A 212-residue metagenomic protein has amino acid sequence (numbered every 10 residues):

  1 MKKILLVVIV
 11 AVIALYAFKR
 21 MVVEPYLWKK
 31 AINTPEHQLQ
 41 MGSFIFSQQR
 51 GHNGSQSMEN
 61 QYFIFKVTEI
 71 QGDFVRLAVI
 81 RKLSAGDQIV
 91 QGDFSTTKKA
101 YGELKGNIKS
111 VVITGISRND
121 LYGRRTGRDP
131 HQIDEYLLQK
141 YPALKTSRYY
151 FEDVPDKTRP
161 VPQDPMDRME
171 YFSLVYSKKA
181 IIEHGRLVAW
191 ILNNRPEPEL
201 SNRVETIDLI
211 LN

Functional and structural regions predicted by a protein language model:
K2-F63, F74-N212: Mixed-charge, low-complexity intrinsically disordered regions
